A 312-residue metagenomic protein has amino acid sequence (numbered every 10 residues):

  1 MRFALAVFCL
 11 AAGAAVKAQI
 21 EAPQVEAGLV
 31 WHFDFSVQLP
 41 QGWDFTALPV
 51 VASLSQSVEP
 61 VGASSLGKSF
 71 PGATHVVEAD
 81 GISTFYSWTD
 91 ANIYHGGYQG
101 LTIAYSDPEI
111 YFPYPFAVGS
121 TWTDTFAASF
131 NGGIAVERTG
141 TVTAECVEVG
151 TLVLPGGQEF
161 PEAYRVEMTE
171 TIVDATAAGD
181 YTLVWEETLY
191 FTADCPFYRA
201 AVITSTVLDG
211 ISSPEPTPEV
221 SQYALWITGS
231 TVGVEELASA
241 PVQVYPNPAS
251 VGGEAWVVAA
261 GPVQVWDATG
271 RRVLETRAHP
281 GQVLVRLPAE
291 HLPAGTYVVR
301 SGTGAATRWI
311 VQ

Functional and structural regions predicted by a protein language model:
M1-A4, Q312: Positively charged n-region of N-terminal signal peptides that target proteins for export
F3-A12: Sec-dependent N-terminal signal peptides
G13-A18: Sec/Tat signal peptide C-region and signal peptidase I cleavage site
Q19-S230: Conserved functional acidic sites
V202, T276-R277: Short hydrophobic alpha-helix segments
Q222-Y245, V251: Residue-level detector of functionally pivotal "anchor" positions at catalytic/ligand-binding pockets or at interdomain
V257-V263: Short proline/glycine-enriched turn/loop motifs at strand-loop junctions of beta-rich domains
R271, R277-G304, W309-V311: Short, surface-exposed loop/turn motifs with a glycine/proline- and acidic-biased composition
